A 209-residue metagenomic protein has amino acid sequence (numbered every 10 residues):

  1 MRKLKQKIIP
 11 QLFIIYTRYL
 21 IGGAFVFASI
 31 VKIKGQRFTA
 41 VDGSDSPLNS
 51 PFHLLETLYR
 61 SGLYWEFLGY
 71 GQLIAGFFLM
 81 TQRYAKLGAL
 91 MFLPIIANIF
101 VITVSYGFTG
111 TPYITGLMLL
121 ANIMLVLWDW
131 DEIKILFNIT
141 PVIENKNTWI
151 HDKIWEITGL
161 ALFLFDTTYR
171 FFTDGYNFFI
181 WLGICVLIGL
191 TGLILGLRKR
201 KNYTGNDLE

Functional and structural regions predicted by a protein language model:
M1-F38, K86-E209: Extended, low-polarity transmembrane helix blocks
L4, D42, P51, I74-A75 (+1 more regions): Generic preference for well-ordered secondary structure
A24, I30-L68: Solvent-exposed, well-ordered loop and adjacent helix/strand elements within mature globular domains that form
S46-T57, Q72-R83, I143-K146: Short juxtamembrane and helix-loop transition motifs at transmembrane-helix boundaries in membrane proteins
Y64-M80, L93-P94: Hydrophobic alpha-helical transmembrane segments
